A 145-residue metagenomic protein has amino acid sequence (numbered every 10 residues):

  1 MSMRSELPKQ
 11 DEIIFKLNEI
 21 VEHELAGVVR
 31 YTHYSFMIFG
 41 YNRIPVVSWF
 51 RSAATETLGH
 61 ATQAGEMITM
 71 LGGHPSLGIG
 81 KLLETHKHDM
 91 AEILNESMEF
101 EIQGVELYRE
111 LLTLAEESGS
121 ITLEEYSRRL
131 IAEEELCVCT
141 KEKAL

Functional and structural regions predicted by a protein language model:
M1-L145: Iron-associated oxidoreductase/ferritin-like identity signal
